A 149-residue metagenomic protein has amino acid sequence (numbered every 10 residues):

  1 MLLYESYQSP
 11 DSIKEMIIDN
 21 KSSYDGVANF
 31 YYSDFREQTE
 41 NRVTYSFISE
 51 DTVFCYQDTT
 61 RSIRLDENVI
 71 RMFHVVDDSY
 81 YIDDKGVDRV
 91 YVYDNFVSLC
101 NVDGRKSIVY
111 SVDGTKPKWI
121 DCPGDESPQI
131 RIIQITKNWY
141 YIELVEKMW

Functional and structural regions predicted by a protein language model:
M1-S79: N-terminal export/targeting and maturation segments
D66-W149: Extracytoplasmic electrostatic interaction patches
